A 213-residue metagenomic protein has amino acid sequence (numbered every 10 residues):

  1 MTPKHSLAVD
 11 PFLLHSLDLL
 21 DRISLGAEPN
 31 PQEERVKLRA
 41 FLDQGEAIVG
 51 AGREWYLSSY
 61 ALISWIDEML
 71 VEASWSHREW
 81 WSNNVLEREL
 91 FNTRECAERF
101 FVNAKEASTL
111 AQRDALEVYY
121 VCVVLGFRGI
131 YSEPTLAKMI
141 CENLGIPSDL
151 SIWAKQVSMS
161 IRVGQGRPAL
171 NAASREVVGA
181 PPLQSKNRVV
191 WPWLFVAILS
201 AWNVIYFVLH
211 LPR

Functional and structural regions predicted by a protein language model:
M1-L70: Non-catalytic, solvent-exposed interaction/assembly segments
S6, D10, Y56-S64, E98 (+4 more regions): Non-catalytic, well-ordered alpha-helical scaffold segments
R22-L25, A47, A51, V71 (+4 more regions): Intrinsically disordered or highly flexible coil/loop and linker segments, enriched in small and charged/polar residues
E34-G45, F100-A107, V157: Amphipathic alpha-helices of TPR/Sel1-like and other helical repeat/solenoid scaffolds
W65-T135: Membrane-proximal low-complexity regions enriched in glycine and acidic/polar residues
Y131-Q156: Acidic, low-complexity cytosolic segments
S151-Q184: Juxtamembrane amphipathic/hinge helix adjacent to a transmembrane helix
V177-R213: C-terminal single-pass membrane-anchor helix
